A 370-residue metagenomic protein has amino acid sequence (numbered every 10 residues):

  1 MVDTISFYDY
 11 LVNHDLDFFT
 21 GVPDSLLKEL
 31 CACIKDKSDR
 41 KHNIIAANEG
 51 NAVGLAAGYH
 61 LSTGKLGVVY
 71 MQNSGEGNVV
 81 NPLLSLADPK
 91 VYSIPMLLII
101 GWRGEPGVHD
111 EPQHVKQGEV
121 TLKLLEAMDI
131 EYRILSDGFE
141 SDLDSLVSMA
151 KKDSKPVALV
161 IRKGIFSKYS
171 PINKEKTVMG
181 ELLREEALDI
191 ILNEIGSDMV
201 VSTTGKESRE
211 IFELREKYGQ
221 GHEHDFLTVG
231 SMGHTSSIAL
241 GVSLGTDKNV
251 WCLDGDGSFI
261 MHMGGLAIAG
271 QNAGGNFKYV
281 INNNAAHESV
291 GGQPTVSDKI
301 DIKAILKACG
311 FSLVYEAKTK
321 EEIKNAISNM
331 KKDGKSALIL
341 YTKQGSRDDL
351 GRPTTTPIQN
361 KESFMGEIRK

Functional and structural regions predicted by a protein language model:
V2-I161, S167-Y169, N276: N-terminal alpha/beta PP-like core and its mobile active-site loop of ThDP/TPP-dependent enzymes
D3-V12, I34-K35, P171-T235: Active-site diphosphate/adenylate-binding microenvironment
D15-F19, K41-N43, G196-V200, D225 (+1 more regions): Short active-site oxyanion
L16, C33, T121-L124, M128-I130 (+8 more regions): Structured catalytic cores of enzymes that bind and process phosphorylated ligands/cofactors
D24-L26, R103-G104, I161-F166, T204-S208 (+2 more regions): Glycine-rich beta-alpha junction loops
I44, E131-R133, M179, S312-Y315: Structural signal for short hydrophobic segments within the conserved structured cores of catalytic domains across
S74-V79, S136-L143, G180-L182, G257-H262 (+1 more regions): Active-site glycine- and acidic-residue-rich loops that bind and position anionic ligands or nucleotide-like cofactors
L86, S93-I99, E105-Q117, D144-S145 (+3 more regions): Thiamine diphosphate
